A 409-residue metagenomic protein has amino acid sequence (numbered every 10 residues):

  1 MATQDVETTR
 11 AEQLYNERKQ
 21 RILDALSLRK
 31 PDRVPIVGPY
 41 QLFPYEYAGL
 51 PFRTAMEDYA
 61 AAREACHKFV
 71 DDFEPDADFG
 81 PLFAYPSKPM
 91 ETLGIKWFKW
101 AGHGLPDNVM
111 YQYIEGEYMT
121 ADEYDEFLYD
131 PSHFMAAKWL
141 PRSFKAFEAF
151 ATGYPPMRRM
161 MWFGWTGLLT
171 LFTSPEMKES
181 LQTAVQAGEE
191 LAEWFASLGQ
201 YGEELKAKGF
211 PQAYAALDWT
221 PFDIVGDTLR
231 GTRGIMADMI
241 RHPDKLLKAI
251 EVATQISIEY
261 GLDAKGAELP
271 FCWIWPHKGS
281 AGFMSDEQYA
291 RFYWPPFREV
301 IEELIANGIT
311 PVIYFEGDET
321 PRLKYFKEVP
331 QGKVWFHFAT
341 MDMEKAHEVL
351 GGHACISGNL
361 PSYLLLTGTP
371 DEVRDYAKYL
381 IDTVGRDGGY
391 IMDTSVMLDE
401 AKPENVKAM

Functional and structural regions predicted by a protein language model:
A2-M409: Catalytic cores of TIM-barrel enzymes
